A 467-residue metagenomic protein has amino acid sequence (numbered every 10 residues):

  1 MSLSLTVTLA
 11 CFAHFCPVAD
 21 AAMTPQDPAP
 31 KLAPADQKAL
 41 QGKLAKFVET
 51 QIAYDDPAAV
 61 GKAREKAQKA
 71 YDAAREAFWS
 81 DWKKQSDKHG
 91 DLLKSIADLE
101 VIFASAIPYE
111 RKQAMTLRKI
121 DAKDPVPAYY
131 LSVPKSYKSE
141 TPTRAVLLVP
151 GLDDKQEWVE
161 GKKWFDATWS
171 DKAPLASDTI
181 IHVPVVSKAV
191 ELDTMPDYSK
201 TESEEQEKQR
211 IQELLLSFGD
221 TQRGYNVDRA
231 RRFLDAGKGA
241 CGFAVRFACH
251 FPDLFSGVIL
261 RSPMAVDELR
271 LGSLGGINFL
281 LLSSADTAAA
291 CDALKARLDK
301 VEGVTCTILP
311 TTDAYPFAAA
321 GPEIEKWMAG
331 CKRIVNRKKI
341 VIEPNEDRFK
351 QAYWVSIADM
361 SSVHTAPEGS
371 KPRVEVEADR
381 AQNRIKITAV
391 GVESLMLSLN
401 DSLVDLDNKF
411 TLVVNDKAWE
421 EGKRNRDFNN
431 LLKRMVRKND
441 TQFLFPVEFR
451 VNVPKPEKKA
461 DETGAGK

Functional and structural regions predicted by a protein language model:
S2-P17: Bacterial N-terminal signal peptides
M23-R144, R426-D440, L444, K455-E462: A domain-start/cap signature at the N-terminus of enzymes
D27-P34, K38-Q41, A288, D292-R384 (+1 more regions): C-terminal catalytic histidine-bearing segment of alpha/beta-hydrolase fold enzymes
T143-A145, V149-R223: Active-site machinery of serine-nucleophile hydrolases
E160-K163, A288-L298, L397-D401: Short alpha-helix in the alpha/beta-hydrolase fold that links the catalytic acid
R223-G224, A230-G276: Primarily recognizes the serine-hydrolase "nucleophile elbow" in alpha/beta-hydrolase and SGNH/GDSL folds
L280-S283: Short beta-strand/loop motif that positions the catalytic acidic residue of the alpha/beta-hydrolase fold
P344-G466: C-terminal beta-sandwich/jelly-roll accessory domains of carbohydrate-active enzymes
